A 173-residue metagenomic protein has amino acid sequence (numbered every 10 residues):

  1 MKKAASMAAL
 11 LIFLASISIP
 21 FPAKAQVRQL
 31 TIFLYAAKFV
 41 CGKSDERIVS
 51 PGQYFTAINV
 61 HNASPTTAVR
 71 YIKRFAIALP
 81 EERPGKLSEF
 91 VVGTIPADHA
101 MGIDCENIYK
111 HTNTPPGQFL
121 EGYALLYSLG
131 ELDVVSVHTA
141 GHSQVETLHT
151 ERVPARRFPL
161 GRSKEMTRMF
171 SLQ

Functional and structural regions predicted by a protein language model:
M1-A9, I19: Bacterial N-terminal signal peptides that target proteins for export
A9-L10, P80: Enrichment for repetitive, rod-forming helical segments
L14-P22: C-terminal segment of classical bacterial N-terminal signal peptides
A25-Q173: Gly/Pro-rich, tryptophan- and cysteine-flecked surface segments typical of secreted/extracellular proteins
